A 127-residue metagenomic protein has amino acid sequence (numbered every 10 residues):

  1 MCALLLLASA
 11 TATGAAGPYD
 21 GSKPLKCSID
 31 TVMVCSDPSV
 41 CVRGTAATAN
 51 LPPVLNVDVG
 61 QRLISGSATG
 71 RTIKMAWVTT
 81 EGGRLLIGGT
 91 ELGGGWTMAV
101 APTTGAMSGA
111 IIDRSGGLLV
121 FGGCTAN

Functional and structural regions predicted by a protein language model:
M1-L5: Sec-dependent signal peptide recognition, specifically the positively charged N-region followed immediately by
S9-A12: N-terminal signal peptide c-region/cleavage motif recognized by signal peptidases
A15-G17: Boundary of Sec targeting at the N-terminus
G21-Q61: Short, solvent-exposed loop/hinge segments that bridge or flank secondary-structure elements
T45-A47, R114-N127: Edge beta-strand at a domain terminus
V57-Q61, T80-G83, A99-S108, A126: Short, solvent-exposed coil/turn segments at beta-strand boundaries
V59-G95: Contiguous, well-ordered beta-strand patches that form the walls/edges of small beta-barrel/beta-sandwich domains
A99-V100, M107-F121: Short, exposed beta-strand-loop hairpins at the edges of beta-sheets in extracellular/periplasmic proteins
